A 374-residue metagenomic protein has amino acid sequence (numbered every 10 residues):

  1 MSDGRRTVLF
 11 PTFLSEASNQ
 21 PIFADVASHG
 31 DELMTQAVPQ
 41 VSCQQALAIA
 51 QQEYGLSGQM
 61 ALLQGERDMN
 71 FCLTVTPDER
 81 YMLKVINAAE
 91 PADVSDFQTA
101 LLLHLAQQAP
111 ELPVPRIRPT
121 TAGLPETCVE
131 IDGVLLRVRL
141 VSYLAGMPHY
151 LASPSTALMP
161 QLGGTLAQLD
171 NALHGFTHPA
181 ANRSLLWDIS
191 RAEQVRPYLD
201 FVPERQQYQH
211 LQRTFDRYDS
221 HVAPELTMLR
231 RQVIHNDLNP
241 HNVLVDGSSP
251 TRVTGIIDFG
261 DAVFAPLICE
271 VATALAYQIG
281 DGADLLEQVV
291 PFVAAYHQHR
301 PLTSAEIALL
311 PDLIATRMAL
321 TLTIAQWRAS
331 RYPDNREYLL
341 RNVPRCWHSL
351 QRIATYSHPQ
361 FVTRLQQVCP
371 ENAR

Functional and structural regions predicted by a protein language model:
T12-A122, G247-S249, V368-A373: Conserved NTP-binding catalytic cores of kinases and kinase-like/nucleotidyltransferase enzymes across multiple kinase
P39-A50, T177-H178, E193-N236, D246-S248 (+1 more regions): An alpha-helical support segment within catalytic cores of ATP-dependent transferases
E66-P77, M82-L83, I117, D219-C269: Active-site acidic catalytic loop and adjacent metal/ATP-binding pocket of ATP-dependent phosphoryl transfer enzymes
E79-T177: ATP-binding pocket architecture of kinase catalytic cores
G123, V138-L151, P197-F201, T321-R336: A glycine-centered beta->alpha junction motif in the catalytic cores of kinase/phosphotransferase enzymes
H149-Q209, L229-R231, E337-N342: A cross-family kinase active-site recognition segment
L267-P301, A315-P333: Active-site activation/catalytic loop segments of kinase-like enzymes and analogous catalytic loops in related
T321-R374: ATP/Mg2+ or Mg2+-diphosphate-binding catalytic cores that bind nucleotide phosphates or diphosphates via glycine-rich
